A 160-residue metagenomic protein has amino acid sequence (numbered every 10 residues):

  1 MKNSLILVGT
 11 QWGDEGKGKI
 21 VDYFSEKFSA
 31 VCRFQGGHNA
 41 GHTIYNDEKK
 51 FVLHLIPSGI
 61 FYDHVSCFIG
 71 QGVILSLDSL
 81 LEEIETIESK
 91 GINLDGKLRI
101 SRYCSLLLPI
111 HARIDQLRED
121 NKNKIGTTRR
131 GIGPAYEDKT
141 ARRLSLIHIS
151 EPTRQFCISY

Functional and structural regions predicted by a protein language model:
M1-S4, E26-S29, N39-A40, D47-F51 (+5 more regions): Short coil/turn connectors at secondary-structure junctions
N3-G36: N-terminal phosphate-binding or glycine-rich loops at protein starts, especially the Walker A/P-loop of NTPases
G18-S25, L77-E85, E137: Predominant activation on well-ordered alpha-helical scaffold segments within soluble catalytic domains
E26-S29, K49, S58, E85-N93 (+4 more regions): Generic secondary-structure signature for well-ordered alpha-helical cores
G41-Q116: Glycine-rich, N-terminal phosphate-binding loop and its surrounding beta-alpha-beta segment
S89-L146, S150: Hydrophobic alpha-helical hairpins/lids featuring a short glycine-rich hinge
H148-Y160: Single conserved hydrophobic/aromatic residue that forms the stacking wall/gate of nucleotide- or nucleobase-binding
